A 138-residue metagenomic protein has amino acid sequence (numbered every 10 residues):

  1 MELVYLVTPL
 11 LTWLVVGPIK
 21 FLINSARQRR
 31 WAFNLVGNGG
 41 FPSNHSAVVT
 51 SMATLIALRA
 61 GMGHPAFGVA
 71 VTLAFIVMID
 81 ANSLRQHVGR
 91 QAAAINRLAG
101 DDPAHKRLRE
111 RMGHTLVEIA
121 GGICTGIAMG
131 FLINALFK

Functional and structural regions predicted by a protein language model:
M1-L6: Polybasic, low-complexity association/targeting segments
T8-N24: N-terminal signal-anchor/start-transfer transmembrane helix
L14-G17, R29-K138: Membrane-embedded catalytic cores of phosphoryl/pyrophosphoryl-handling enzymes
